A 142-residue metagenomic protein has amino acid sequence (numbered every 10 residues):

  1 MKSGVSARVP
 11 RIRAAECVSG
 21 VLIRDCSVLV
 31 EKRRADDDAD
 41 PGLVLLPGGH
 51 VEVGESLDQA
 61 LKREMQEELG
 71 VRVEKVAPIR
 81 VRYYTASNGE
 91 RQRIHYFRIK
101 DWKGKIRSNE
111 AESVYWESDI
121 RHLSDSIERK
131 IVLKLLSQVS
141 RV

Functional and structural regions predicted by a protein language model:
K2-L29, V81: Conserved N-terminal beta-strand and adjoining loop/helix that marks the start of the Nudix/MutT-like hydrolase domain
P10-A14, D40-L43, N88-R93: A generic structural micro-feature
E16-V18, C26, Q92-H95, E112: Change "...and in nucleic-acid phosphodiester-cleaving endonucleases..." to "...and in nucleic-acid processing enzymes
L22, V30, R98-D101, W116: Conserved hydrophobic "DFG−1" position in protein kinase catalytic cores
S27-E67: Conserved Nudix-box catalytic region and its N-terminal flanking loop in Nudix hydrolases and closely related
E68-K75: Short secondary-structure junctions
R72, R82-K105, D119, K134-L135: Active-site-adjacent beta-strand/loop module that shapes the phosphate/pyrophosphate-binding cleft
Y96-R98, R107-Q138: NUDIX/MutT-family hydrolases
